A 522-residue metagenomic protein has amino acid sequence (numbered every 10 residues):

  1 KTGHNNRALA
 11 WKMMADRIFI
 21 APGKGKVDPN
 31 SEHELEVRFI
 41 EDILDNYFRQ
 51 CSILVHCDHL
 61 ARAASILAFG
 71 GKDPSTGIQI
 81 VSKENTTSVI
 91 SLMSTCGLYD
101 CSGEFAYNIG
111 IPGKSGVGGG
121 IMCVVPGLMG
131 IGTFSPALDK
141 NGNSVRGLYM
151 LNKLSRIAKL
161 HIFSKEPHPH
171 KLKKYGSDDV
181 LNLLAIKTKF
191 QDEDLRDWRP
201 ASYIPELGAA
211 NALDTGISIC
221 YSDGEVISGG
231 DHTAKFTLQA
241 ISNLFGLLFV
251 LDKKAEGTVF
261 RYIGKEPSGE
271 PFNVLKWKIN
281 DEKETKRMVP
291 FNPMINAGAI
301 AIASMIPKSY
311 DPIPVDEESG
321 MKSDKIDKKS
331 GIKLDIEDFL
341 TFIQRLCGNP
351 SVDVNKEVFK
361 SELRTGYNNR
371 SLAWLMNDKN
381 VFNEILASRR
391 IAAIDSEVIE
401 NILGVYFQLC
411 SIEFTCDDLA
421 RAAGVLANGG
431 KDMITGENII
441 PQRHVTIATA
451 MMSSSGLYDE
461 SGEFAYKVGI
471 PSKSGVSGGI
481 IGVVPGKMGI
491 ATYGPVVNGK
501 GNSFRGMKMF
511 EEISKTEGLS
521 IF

Functional and structural regions predicted by a protein language model:
K1-S52, D58, K174-N182, I186-K189 (+6 more regions): Active-site-adjacent helix/loop patches that line small-molecule binding or acyl-intermediate pockets
L54, S65-I66, G70-D73, C410-E413 (+2 more regions): Active-site-proximal binding-pocket segments
H56-R62, N85, G127, R146 (+9 more regions): Catalytic-loop motifs flanking and including active-site residues across diverse enzymes
A63, I131, D223-G224, T237-V259 (+2 more regions): Active-site SXXK
S65-F69, R156, L248-A255, A303-K308 (+2 more regions): Short glycine/serine- and small hydrophobic-enriched flexible loop segments
A68-L181, K187, D316-E318, K329 (+1 more regions): Structured C-terminal helix/loop/strand segments within mature extracytoplasmic catalytic/sensor domains
G120-C123, Q191-G229, G482: A short, well-structured edge-of-sheet supersecondary motif
A209-T215, I227-F245, F249, V259-K265 (+1 more regions): Short active-site loop at a secondary-structure junction that contains or immediately precedes the catalytic residue(s)
